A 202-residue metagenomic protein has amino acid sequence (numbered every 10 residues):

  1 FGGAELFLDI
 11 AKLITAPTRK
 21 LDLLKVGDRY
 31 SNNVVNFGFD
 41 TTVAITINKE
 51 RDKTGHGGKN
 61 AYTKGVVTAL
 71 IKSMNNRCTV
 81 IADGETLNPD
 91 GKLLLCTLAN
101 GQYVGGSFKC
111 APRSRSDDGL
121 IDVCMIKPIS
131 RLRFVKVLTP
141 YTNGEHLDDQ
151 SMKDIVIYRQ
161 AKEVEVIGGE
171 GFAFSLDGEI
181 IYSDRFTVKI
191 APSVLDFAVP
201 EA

Functional and structural regions predicted by a protein language model:
F1-K59: Small-residue-rich beta-alpha loop regions that form the catalytic core of phosphotransfer and lipid-active enzymes
T15-D22, A69-C78, R159-A161, V166-E170 (+1 more regions): A short, compositionally biased
R29-N36, P89, L94-N100, V104-G105 (+4 more regions): Short hydrophobic-aromatic micro-motifs
D40, L95-R113, I180: Glycine-rich phosphate/pyrophosphate-binding beta-alpha loops
R51-A61, P112-R133: Gly/Ser/Thr-rich active-site loops/lids in small-molecule metabolic enzymes that frequently grip phosphoryl groups
K53-D83: Accessory alpha-helical/coil subdomains and C-terminal extensions that flank or cap enzyme catalytic cores
M74-N76, K92-L94, D117-D122, K162: A generic structural signal for short beta-strands and their flanking turns/coil linkers
A82-N88, R115, M125-A202: ATP/nucleoside-binding phosphotransfer catalytic cores, i.e., glycine-rich phosphate-binding loops
